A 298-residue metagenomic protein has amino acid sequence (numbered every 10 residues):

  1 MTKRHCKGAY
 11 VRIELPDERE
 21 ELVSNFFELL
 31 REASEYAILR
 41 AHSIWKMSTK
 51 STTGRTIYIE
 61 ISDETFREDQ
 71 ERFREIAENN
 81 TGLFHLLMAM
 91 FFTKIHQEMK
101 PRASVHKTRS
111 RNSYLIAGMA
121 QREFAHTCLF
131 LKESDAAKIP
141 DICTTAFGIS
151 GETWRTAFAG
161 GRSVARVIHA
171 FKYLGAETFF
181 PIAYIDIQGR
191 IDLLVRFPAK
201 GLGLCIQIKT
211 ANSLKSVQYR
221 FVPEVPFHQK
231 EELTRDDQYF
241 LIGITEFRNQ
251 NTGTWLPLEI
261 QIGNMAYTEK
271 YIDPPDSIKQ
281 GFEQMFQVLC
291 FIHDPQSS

Functional and structural regions predicted by a protein language model:
M1-F130, S298: Nuclease-adjacent, charged terminal/linker segments that flank catalytic cores
I13, A146-A165, D186: A short, highly charged nucleic-acid-interacting micro-segment common to nuclease and nuclease-linked defense proteins
P16, L30, S150, P181-A183 (+1 more regions): Alpha-helix initiation/capping motif
S24-F27, R67, R74, P140 (+5 more regions): Generic detector of well-ordered alpha-helical segments enriched in charged/polar residues, highlighting helical
A117-R122, H126-G151: Short basic alpha-helical hairpin corresponding to helix-turn-helix/winged-helix-like nucleic-acid-binding
G160-S216: Catalytic centers of nucleases
I208-Q296: Catalytic cores of nucleic-acid endonucleases
